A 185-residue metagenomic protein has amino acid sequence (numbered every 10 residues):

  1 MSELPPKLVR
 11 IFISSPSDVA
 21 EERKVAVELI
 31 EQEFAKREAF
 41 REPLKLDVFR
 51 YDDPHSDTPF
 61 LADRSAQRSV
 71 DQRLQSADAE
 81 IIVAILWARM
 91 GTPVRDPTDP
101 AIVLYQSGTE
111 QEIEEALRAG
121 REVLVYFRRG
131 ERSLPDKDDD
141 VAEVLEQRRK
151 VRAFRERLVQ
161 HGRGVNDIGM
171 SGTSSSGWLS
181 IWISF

Functional and structural regions predicted by a protein language model:
M1-L86, A119: Conserved N-terminal substructure of TIR/SEFIR domains
E3-P5, A77, F127-F185: C-terminal interaction surface of TIR/SEFIR-family domains
A20-E22, D57, G91-P93, R132-D136 (+1 more regions): Short catalytic/ligand-binding loop motif for oxyanion handling, primarily in non-cytosolic enzymes, centered on
V25, L29, S69, G108 (+4 more regions): Alpha-helical scaffold elements adjacent to nucleotide-binding pockets in ATP/GTP-utilizing enzyme cores
E28, Q32, D63-V70, Q106-E110 (+1 more regions): Well-ordered, non-membrane alpha-helical segments in soluble/globular domains
P54, A88-R89, L117-V123, F127-S133 (+1 more regions): Short beta-alpha junction loops
P59-A66, A88-R118, D139: Conserved TIR/SEFIR loop-to-helix hotspot centered on a Trp-containing motif with a nearby acidic residue
A79, E112-V123, R157-G162: A structural motif corresponding to the C-terminal end of an alpha-helix and its immediate exit/capping segment
